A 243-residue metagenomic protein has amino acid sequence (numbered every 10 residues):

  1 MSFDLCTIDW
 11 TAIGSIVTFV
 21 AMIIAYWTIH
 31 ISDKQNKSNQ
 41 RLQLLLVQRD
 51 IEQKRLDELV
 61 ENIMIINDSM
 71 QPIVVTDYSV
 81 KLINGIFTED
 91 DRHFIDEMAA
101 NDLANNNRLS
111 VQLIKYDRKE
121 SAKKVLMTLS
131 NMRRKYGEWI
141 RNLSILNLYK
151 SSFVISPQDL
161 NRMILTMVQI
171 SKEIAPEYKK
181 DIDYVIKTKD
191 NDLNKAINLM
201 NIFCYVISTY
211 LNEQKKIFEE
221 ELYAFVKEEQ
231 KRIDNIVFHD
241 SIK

Functional and structural regions predicted by a protein language model:
M1-L46: Membrane-embedded hydrophobic alpha-helical segments
C6, T11, H93, M98-A99 (+1 more regions): Intrinsically disordered, low-complexity regions of eukaryotic proteins
T7, N39, Q43-E61, K119 (+2 more regions): Short, solvent-exposed segments of well-ordered alpha helices
S15, M22, D57, H239-K243: Structured catalytic/translocation cores of nucleotide/phosphate-coupled proteins
T18-I24, P72, V154-I164: Intrinsically disordered, low-complexity serine/threonine-rich segments
K37-D91: Amphipathic, membrane-active segments
E97-K243: An amphipathic alpha-helical interaction surface
